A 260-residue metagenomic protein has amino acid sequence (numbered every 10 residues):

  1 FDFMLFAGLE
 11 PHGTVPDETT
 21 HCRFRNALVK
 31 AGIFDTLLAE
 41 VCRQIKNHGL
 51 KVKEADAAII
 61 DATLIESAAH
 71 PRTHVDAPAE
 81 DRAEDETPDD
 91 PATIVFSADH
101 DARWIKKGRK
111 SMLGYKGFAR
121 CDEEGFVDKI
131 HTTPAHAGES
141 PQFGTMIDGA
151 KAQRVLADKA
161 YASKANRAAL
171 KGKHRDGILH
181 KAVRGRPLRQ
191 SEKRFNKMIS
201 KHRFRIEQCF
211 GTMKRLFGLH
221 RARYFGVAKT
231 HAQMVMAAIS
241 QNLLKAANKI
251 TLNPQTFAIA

Functional and structural regions predicted by a protein language model:
F1-L5, L28, G32, I45 (+5 more regions): A generic secondary-structure signal for well-formed alpha-helical elements
D2-C22, D176-I178, R184-S191: Phosphate-backbone recognition surface of nucleic-acid-processing proteins
A7-G172: Polybasic low-complexity intrinsically disordered regions
E40, P134, G226-T230, K249-A260: Short alpha-helical "patches" and their helix-cap loops
R154, K159-A228, A232-V235: Helix-centered, glycine/charged polyanion-binding patches within enzymatic domains that contact phosphate-containing
K193, L216, H220, A246-A260: A short, flexible helix-boundary coil/loop motif
